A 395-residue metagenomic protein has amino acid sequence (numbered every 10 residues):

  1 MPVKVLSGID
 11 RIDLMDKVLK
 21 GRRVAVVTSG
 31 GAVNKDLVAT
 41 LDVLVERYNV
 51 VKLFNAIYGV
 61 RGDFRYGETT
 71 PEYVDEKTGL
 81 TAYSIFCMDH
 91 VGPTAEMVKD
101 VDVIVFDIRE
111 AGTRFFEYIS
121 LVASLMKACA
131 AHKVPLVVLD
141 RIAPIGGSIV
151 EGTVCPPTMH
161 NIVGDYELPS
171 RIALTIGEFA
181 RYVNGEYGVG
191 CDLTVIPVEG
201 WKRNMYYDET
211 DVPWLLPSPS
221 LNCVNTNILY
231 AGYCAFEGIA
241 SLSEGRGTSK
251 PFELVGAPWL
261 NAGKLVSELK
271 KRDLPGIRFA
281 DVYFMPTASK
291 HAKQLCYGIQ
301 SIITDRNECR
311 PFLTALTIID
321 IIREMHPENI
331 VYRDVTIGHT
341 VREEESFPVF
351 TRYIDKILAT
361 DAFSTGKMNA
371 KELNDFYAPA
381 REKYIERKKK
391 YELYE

Functional and structural regions predicted by a protein language model:
V3-N49: N-terminal phosphate-binding or glycine-rich loops at protein starts, especially the Walker A/P-loop of NTPases
V51-I57, L139: Short internal beta-strands
D63-Y66, V137-M159: Glycine-rich, charge-decorated loop segments at or immediately adjacent to ligand/cofactor-binding or catalytic sites
T69-V101, T113: Glycine-rich oxoanion-binding loops at beta->alpha junctions
E110-V122: Glycine/threonine-rich flexible loop motifs
M159-G232: Conserved anion/nucleotide-ligand pocket segment
W201-H291: Glycine-rich, aromatic-lined ligand/substrate-binding cores of catalytic and carbohydrate-binding domains
G256-F376: Conserved functional hotspot residues or short segments at active or partner-binding sites across diverse domains
